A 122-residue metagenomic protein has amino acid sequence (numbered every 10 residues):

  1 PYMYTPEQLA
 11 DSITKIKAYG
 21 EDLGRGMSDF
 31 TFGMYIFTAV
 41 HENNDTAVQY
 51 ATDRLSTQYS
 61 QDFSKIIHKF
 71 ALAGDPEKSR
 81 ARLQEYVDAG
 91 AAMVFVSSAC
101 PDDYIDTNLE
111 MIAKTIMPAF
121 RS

Functional and structural regions predicted by a protein language model:
P1-S122: Active-site-adjacent structural elements that line small-molecule/cofactor binding pockets in enzymes
